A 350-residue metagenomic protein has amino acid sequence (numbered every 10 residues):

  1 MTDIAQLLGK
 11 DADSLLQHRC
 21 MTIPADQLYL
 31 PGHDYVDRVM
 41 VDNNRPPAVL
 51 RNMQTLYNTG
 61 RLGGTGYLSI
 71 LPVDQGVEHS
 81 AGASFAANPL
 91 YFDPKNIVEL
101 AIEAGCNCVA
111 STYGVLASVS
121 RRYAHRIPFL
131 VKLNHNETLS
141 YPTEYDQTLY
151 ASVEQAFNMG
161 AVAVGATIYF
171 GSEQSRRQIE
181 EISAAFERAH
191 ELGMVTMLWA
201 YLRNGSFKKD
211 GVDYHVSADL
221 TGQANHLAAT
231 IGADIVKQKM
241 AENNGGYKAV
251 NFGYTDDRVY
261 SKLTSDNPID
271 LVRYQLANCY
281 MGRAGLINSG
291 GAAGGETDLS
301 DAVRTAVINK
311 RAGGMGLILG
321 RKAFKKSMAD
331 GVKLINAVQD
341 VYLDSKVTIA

Functional and structural regions predicted by a protein language model:
M1-H79, S84, A117-R126, Y274: N-terminal amphipathic alpha-helix/helix-capping segment at the start of soluble metabolic enzymes
I23-L30, G63, G76-V109, G114-I287 (+4 more regions): Alpha/beta enzyme core
N43, S265, G295-E296, M328: Hydrophobic alpha-helical scaffolding
S289-G291: PDZ domains - specifically the beta-sandwich core and the conserved carboxylate-binding loop
T297-V303, S327-N336: Histidine/acidic-residue-rich catalytic or RNA/ligand-binding cores of hydrolases and nuclease-related proteins
R321-S327: A short, acidic, flexible beta-alpha connecting loop/helix-capping segment that sits on the rim of active
